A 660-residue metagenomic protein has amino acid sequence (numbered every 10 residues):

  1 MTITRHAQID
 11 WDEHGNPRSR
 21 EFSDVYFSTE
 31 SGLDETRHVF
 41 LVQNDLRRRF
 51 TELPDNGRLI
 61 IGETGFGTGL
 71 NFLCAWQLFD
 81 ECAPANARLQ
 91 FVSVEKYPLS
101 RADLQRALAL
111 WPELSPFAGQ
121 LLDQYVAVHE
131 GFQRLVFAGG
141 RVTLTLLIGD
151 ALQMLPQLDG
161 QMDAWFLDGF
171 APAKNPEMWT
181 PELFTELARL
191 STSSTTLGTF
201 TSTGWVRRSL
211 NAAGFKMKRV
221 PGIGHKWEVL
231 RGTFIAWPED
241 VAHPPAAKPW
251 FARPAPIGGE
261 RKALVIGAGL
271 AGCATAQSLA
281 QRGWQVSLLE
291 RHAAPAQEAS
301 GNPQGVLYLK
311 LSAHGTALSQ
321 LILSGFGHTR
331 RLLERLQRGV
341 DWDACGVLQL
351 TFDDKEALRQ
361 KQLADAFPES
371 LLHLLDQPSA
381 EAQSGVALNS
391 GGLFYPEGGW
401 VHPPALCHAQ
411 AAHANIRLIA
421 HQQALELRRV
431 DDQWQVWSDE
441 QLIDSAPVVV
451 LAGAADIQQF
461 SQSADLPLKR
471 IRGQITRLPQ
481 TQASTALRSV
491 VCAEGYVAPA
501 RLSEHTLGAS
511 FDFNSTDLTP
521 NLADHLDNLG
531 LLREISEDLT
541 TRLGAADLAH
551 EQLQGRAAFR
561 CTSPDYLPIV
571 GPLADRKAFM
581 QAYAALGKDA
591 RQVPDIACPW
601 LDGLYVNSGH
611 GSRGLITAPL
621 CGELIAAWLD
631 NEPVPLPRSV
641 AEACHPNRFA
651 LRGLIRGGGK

Functional and structural regions predicted by a protein language model:
L53-Q161, P181: The AdoMet/dcAdoMet-binding core of the Class I SAM-like
S115-F117, A313-H314, G339-Q349, Q377-A412 (+2 more regions): Helix-loop-beta segment of a Rossmann-like dinucleotide-binding subdomain
R261-S287: N-terminal Rossmann-like FAD-binding beta1-loop-alpha1 element of flavoenzymes
Q281-S300: Glycine-rich FAD pyrophosphate-binding loop
Q304-Q383: Dinucleotide-binding Rossmann-like beta1-alpha1 core, especially the glycine-rich loop that anchors the ADP
L393-D439, D444, V448, A452: Helical element adjacent to the flavin cofactor pocket in flavoenzyme catalytic cores
V430, W437-G530, E534-G555: Flavin-dependent oxidoreductases
G544-K660: C-terminal catalytic lobe of FAD-dependent flavoproteins
